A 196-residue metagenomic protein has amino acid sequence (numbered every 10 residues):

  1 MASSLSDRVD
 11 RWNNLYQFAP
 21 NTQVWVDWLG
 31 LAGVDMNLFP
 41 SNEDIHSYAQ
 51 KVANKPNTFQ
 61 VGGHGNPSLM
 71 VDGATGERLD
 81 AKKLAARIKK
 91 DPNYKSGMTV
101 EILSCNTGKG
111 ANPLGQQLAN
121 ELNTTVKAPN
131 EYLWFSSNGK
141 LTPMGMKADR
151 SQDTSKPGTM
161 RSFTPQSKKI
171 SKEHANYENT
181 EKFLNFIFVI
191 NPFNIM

Functional and structural regions predicted by a protein language model:
M1-G33: Short turn/helix-capping motifs enriched in Asx and small/polar residues
L5, G73-G76, L114-Q117: "Short basic amphipathic alpha-helical interaction patches in structured regions
D7-R8, H64-N66, N106-T107, Y132: Catalytic metal-binding/acid-base residues of hydrolase active sites
N14-L15, D80, L84, A111-L114 (+1 more regions): Stable alpha-helical elements in mature extracytoplasmic
W25, P67-S68, K109: Short glycine-rich, flexible loops that bind phosphorylated cofactors or substrates
L31-T99, T142-M196: Glycine-rich short-loop/terminal segments
I102: Aromatic-residue-lined binding/catalytic grooves and analogous aromatic/hydrophobic interfacial grooves in multimeric
N106-T142: Active-site-proximal loop/helix of nucleotide/amide-processing enzymes and allied scaffolds
